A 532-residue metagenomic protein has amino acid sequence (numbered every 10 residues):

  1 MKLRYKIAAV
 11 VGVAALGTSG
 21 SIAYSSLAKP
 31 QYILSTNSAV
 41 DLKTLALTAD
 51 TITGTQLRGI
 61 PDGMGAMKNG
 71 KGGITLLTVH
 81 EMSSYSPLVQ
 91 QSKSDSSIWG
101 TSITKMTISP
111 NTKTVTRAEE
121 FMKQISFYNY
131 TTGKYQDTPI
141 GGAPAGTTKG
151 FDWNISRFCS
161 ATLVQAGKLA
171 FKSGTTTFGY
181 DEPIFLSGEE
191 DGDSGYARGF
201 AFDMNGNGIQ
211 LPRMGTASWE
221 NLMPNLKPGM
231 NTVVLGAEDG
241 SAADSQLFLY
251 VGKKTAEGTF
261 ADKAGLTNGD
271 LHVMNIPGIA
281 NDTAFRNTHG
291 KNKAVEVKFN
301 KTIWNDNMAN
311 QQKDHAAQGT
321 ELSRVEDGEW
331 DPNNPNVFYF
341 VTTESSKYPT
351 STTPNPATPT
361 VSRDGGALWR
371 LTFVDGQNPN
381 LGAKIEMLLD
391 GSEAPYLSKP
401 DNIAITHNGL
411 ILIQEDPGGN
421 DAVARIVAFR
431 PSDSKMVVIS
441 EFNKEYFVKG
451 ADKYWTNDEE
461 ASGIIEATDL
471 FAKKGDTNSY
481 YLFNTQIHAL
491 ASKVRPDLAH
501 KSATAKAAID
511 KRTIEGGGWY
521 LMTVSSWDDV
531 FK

Functional and structural regions predicted by a protein language model:
K2-Y24: Gram-negative bacterial Sec-dependent N-terminal signal peptides
Y24-K532: Conserved small-residue
